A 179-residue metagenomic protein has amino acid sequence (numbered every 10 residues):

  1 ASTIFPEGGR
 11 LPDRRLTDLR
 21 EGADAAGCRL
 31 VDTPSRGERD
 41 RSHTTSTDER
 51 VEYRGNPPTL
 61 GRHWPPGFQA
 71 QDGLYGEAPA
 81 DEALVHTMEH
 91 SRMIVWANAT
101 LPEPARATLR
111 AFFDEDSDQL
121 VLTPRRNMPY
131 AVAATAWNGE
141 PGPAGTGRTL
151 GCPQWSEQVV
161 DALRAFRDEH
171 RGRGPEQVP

Functional and structural regions predicted by a protein language model:
A1-G8: Hydrophobic single-pass membrane-targeting/anchoring helices
G8, E115-P179: Helix-rich interaction surfaces within compact, conserved domain-sized segments that mediate assembly or partner
G9-A83: Surface-exposed, low-hydrophobicity interaction/linker segments
L19, A23, H43, M88 (+1 more regions): Generic hydrophobic, helix-prone segments enriched in Leu/Val/Ile
C28, H43, A99, D114 (+1 more regions): Functionally engaged cysteine thiol sites
G73-E115, V121: Mid-length scaffold segments of soluble, non-membrane domains
